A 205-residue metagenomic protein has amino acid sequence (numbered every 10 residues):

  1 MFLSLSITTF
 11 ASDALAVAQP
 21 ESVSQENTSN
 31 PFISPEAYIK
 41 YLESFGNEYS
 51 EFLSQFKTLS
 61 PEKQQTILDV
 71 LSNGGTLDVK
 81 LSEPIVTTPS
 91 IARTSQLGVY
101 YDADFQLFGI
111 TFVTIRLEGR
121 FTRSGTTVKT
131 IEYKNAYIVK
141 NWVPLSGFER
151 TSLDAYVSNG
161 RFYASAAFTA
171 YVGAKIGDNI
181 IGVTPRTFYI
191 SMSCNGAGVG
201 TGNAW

Functional and structural regions predicted by a protein language model:
M1-D102: N-terminal prepro-regions of secreted/extracellular proteins
I85-W205: Mature secreted bioactive peptide module from preproproteins
